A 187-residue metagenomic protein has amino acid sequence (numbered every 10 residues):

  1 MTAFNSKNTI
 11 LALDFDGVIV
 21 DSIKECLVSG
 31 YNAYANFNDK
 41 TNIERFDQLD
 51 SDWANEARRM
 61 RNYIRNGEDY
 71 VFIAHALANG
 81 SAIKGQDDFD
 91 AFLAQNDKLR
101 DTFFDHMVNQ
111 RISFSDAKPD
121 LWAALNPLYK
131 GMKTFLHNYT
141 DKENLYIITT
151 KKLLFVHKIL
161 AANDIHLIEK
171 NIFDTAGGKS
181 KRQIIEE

Functional and structural regions predicted by a protein language model:
T2-F4: Short loop/turn motifs at secondary-structure junctions and domain boundaries
S6-A12: Extreme N-terminal starter segment of soluble prokaryotic enzymes
K7, D141, H166-I168: Short loop/turn motifs at secondary-structure junctions
F15: Residue immediately C-terminal to the conserved phosphorylatable aspartate in receiver
V18-I159: Alpha-helical substrate-recognition element adjacent to the catalytic core
Y146-E187: Substrate-recognition "cap/lid" segment bordering the active-site pocket of phosphatases
